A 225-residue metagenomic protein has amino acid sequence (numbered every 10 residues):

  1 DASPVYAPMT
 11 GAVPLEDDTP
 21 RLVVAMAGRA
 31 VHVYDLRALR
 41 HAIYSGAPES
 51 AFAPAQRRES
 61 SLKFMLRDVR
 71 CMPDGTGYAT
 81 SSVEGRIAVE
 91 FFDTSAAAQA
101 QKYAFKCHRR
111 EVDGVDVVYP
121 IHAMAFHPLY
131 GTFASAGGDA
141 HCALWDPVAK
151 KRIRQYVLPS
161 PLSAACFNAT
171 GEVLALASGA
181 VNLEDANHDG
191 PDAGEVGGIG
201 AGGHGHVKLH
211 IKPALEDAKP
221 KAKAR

Functional and structural regions predicted by a protein language model:
D1-R225: WD40-repeat beta-propeller superdomains and closely related acidic/aromatic-rich repeat-like regions
